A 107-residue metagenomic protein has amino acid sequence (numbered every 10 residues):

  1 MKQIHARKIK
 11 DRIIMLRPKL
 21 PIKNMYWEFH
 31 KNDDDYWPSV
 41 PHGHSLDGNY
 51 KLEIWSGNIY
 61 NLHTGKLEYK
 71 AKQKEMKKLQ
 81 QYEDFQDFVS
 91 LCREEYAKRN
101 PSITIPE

Functional and structural regions predicted by a protein language model:
M1-E107: Metal-centered catalytic cores of metalloenzymes
